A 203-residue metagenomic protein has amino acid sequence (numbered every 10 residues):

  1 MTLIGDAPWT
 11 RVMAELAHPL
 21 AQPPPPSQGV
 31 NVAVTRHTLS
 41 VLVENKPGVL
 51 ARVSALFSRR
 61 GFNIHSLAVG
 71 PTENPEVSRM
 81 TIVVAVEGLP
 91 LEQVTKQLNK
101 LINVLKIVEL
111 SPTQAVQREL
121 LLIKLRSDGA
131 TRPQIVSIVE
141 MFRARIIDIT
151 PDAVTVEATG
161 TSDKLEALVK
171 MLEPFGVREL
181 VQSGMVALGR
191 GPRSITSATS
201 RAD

Functional and structural regions predicted by a protein language model:
T2-R79, V83-D203: Long, contiguous binding/interaction regions
